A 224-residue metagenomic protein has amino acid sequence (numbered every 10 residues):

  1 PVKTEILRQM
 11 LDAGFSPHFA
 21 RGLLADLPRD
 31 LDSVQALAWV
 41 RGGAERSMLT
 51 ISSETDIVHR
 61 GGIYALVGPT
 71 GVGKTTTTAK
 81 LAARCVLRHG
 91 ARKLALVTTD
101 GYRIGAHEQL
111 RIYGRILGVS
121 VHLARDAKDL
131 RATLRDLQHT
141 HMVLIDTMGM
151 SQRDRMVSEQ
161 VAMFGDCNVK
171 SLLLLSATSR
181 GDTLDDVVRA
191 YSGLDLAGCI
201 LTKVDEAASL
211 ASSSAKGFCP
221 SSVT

Functional and structural regions predicted by a protein language model:
P1-K93, T98-Y102, I112-D126, R131 (+1 more regions): Primarily NTPase-proximal linker/entry elements flanking Walker-type ATP/GTP-binding cores
G14, G68-G73, G105, G149 (+2 more regions): Glycine-centered flexibility sites
A65, T78, I145, E159-Q160: Conserved binding/catalytic microenvironments
A65-K74, H139-L144, M150-Q152: Solvent-exposed, charged interface segments at domain starts and junctions
A95, H107-Q109, I116, H122-D136 (+2 more regions): Conserved catalytic-core segment of NTP-binding enzymes
T99-G101, T147, K203: Generic detector of well-ordered alpha-helical packing
